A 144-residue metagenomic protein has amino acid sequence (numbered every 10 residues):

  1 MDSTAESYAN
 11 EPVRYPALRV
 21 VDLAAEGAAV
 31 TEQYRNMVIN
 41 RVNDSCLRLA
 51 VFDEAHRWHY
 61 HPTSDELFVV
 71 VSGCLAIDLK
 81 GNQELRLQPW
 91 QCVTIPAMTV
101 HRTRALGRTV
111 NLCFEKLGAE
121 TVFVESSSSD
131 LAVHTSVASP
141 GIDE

Functional and structural regions predicted by a protein language model:
M1-L49, S128-E144: A short, N-terminal "cap"/entry segment at the start of jelly-roll beta-barrel domains of the cupin/DSBH fold
Y34-R35, D53, T63, P96-M98: Short beta-strand-initiation
V38-I39, A50-V51, R57-P62, D78-L79 (+2 more regions): Short histidine-centered beta-strand/loop micro-motifs that create catalytic or ligand/metal-coordination sites
N43, V71-S72, Q88-P89, G107: A cytosolic small-molecule/anion-sensing beta-strand core signal
C46, L67, C74-A76, V100 (+1 more regions): Structural motif
V51-D53, H61-K80, F114-L117: Short, conserved beta-strand element in jelly-roll/cupin
G81-A97: Short acidic-glycine-tyrosine-enriched beta hairpin
A97-E125: Ligand-binding loop in jelly-roll beta-barrel domains
